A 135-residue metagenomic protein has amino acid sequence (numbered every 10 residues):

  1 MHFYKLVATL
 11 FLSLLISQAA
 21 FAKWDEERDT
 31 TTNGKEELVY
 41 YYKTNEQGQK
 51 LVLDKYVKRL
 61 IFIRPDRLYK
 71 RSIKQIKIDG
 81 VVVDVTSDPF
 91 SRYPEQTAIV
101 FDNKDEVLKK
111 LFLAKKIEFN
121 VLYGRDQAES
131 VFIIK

Functional and structural regions predicted by a protein language model:
M1-A8: Bacterial N-terminal signal peptides that target proteins for export
S17-A19: N-terminal signal peptide c-region/cleavage motif recognized by signal peptidases
F21-K135: A generic "folded-domain core" signal
